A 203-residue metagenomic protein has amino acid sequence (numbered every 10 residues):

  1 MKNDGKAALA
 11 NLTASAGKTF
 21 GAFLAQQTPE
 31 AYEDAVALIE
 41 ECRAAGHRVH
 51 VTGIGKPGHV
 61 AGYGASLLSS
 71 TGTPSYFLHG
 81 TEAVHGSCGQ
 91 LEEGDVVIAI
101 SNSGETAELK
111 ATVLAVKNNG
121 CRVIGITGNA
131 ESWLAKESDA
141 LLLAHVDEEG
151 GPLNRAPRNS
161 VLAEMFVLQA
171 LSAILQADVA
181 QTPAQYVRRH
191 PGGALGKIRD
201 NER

Functional and structural regions predicted by a protein language model:
M1-A45: An N-terminal, well-structured beta->alpha segment
D4, T28-P29, H79, V179-P183: General structural signal for secondary-structure boundaries
D34-A37, H59, H190: Amphipathic alpha-helical interaction segments
E40, R48-V179: Glycine-rich phosphate-binding loops that contact phosphosugars or nucleotide phosphates
A44-H50, I54, A194-R203: Glycine-rich phosphate/diphosphate-binding loops and the adjacent beta-loop-alpha structural elements that coordinate
W133-K136, G150, I174-R203: Internal, active-site/partner-interface "lid" segment
